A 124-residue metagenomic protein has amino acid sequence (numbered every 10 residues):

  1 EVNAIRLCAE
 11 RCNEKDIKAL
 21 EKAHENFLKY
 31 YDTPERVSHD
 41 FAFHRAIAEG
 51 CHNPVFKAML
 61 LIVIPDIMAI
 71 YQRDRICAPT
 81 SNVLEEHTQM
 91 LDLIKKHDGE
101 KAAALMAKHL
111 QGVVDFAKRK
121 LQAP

Functional and structural regions predicted by a protein language model:
E1-R73, N82-Q89, K101-F116: Conserved amphipathic alpha-helical segments that form helical-bundle/coiled-coil interaction surfaces
R119: Alpha-helical DNA-recognition elements
Q122-P124: …primarily DNA-binding HTH/wHTH and HhH modules…
